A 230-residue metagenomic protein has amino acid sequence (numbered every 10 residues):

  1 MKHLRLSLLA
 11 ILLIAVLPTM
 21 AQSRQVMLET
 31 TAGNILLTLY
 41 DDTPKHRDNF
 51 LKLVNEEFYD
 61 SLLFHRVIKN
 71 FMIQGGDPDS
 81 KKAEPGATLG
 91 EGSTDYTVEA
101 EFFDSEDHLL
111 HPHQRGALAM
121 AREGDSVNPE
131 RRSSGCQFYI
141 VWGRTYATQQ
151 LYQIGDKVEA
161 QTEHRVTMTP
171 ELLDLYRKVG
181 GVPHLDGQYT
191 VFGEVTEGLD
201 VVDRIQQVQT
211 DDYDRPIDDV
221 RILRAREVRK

Functional and structural regions predicted by a protein language model:
M1-L6: Positively charged n-region of N-terminal signal peptides that target proteins for export
S7-V16: Bacterial N-terminal signal peptides
T19-K230: Cyclophilin-like peptidyl-prolyl cis-trans isomerases
